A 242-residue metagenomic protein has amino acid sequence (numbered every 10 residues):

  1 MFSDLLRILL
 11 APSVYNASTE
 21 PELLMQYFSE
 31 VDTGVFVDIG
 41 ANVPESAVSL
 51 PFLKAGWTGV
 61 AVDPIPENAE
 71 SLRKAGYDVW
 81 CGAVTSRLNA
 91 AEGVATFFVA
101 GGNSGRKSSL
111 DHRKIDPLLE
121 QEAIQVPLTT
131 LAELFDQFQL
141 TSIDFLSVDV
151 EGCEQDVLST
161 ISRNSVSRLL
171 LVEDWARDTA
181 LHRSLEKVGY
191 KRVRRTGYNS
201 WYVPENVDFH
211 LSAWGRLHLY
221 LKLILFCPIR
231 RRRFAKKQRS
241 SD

Functional and structural regions predicted by a protein language model:
M1-D242: Phosphate/nucleotide-binding beta-alpha loop and adjacent structural elements of enzyme active sites
